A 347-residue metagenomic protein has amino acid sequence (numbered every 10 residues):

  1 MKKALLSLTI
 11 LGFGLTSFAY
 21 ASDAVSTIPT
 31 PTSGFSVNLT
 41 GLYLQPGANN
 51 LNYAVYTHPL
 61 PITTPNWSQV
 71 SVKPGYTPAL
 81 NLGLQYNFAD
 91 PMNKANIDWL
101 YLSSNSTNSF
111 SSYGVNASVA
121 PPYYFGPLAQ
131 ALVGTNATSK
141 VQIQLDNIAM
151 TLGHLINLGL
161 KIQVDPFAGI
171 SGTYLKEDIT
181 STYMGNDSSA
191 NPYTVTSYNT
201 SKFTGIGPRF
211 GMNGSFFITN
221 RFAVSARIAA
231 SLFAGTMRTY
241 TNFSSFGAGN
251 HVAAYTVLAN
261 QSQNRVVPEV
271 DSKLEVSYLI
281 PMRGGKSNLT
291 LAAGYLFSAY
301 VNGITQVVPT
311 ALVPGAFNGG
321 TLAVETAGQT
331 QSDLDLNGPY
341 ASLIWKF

Functional and structural regions predicted by a protein language model:
M1-T32: Cleavable N-terminal export/targeting peptides
Y20-P91, A95-W99: Short glycine/proline- and aromatic-enriched beta-strand/turn motifs that initiate or cap beta-hairpins
A21-G34, N50, N87-K94, N157-V164 (+2 more regions): Short loop/turn motifs that connect adjacent beta-strands in outer-membrane beta-barrel proteins
S36, D333-F347: Outer-membrane beta-barrel "beta-signal"
L39, L82-Y86, M150-H154, A168 (+5 more regions): Residues on the lipid-exposed face of transmembrane beta-strands in outer-membrane beta-barrel proteins
G41-G47, W99-N105, I170-K176, A230-T236 (+2 more regions): Transmembrane beta-strands of outer-membrane beta-barrel pores
N50-G75, S103-L145, Y174-T204, G235-P268 (+2 more regions): Extracellular/periplasm-exposed beta-strand and loop segments of Gram-negative cell-envelope proteins, dominated by
F203-R283, N288-T290, S298-V301: Extended serine/threonine-enriched, polar tracts that run as long, contiguous segments within proteins
